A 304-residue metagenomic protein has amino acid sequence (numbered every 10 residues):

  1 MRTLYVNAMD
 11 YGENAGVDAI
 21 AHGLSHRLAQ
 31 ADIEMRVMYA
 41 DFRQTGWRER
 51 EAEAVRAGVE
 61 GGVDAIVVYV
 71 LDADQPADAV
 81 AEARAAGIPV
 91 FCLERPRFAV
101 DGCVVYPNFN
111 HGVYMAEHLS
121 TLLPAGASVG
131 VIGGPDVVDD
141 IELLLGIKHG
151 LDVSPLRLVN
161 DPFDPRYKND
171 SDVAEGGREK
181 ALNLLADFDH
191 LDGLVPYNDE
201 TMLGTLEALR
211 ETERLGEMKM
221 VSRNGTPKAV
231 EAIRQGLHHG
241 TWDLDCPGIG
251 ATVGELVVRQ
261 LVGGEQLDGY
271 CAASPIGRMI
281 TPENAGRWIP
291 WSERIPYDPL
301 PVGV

Functional and structural regions predicted by a protein language model:
M1-H22, V37, G102, S128-D136: Short beta-strand segments enriched in small/hydrophobic residues
M1-R2, L151-P155, V159-D161, D245-V304: Hinge/cleft segment of the Venus flytrap/periplasmic-binding protein
A15-I33, R50, H111-M115, V138-D161 (+4 more regions): Short, solvent-exposed amphipathic alpha-helices that sit in or adjacent to ligand/effector-binding or catalytic
L24, L28-G46, V100-G102, V129-G133 (+1 more regions): Short beta-strand elements in bilobed, periplasmic/extracellular small-molecule ligand-binding domains
V55-R84, I147, F163-E231: Hydrophobic alpha-helical
A73-N110, S128, T226-H239: Flexible loop/hinge segments that line or gate small-molecule binding clefts
C103-V129, I141-E142, A174-A181, G225-A229 (+1 more regions): Hydrophobic alpha-helical segments within soluble ligand-binding/sensing domains
D192-G193, E207-P247, R259, G264-L267 (+2 more regions): Exported/periplasmic ABC-transporter solute-binding proteins
